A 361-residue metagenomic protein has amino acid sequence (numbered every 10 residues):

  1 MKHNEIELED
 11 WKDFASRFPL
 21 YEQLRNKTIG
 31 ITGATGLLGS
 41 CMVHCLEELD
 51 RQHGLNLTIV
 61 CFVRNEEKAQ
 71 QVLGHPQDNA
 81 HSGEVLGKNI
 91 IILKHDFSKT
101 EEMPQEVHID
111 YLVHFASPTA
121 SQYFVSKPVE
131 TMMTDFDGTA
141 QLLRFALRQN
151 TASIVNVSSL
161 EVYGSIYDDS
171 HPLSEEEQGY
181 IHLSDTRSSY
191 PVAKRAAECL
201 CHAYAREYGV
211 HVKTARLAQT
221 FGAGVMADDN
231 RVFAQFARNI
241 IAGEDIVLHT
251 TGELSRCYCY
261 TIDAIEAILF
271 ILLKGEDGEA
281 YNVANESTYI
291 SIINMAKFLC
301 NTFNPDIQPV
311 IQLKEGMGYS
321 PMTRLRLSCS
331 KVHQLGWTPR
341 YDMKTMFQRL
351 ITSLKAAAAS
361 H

Functional and structural regions predicted by a protein language model:
M1-Y111: N-terminal Rossmann/SDR dinucleotide-binding element
K2-I6, I240-H361: C-terminal substrate-binding subdomain of Rossmann-fold SDR/epimerase-dehydratase oxidoreductases
K94-T134: NAD(P)H-binding glycine-rich loop region in Rossmannoid oxidoreductase-like domains and their noncatalytic homologs
D110, V129, M133-A140, A152 (+1 more regions): Conserved internal alpha-helix in NAD(P)-dependent oxidoreductase domains
T119-Q122, L160-Y167, R187, A218-G224: Active-site segment of SDR-like NAD(P)-dependent oxidoreductases
A140-R187: Conserved Rossmann-fold NAD(P)-dependent oxidoreductase catalytic core, especially the SDR/UDP-sugar
I166-E176, C199-C257, T261-L272, I292 (+1 more regions): NAD(P)-dependent short-chain dehydrogenase/reductase
S189, A193-A196: Active-site helix of classical SDR
